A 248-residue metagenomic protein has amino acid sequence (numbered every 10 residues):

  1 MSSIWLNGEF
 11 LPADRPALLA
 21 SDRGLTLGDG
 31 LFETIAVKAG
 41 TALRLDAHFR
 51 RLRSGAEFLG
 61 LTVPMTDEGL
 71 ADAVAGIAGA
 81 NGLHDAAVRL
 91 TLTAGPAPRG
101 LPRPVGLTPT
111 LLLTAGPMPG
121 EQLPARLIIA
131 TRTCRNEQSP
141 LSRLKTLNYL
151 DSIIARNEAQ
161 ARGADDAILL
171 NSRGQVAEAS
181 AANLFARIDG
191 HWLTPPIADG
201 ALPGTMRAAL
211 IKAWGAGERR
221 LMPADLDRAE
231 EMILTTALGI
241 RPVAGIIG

Functional and structural regions predicted by a protein language model:
M1-A80, T93, P98-G248: Helix-start/capping segments and mature chain N-termini
G82-A87: Short, flexible active-site-proximal loops enriched in glycine and acidic residues
